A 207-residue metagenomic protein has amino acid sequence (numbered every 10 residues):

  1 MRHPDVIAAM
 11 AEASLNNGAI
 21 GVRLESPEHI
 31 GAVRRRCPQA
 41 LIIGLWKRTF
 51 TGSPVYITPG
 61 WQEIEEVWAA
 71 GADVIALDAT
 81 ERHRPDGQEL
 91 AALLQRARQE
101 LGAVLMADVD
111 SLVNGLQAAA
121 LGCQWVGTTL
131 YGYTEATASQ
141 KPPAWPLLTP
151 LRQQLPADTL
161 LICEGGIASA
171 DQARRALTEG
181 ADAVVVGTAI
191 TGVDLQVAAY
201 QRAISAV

Functional and structural regions predicted by a protein language model:
M1, D5, Q95, P146-V207: Alpha/beta catalytic cores of nucleotide-metabolism and tRNA/nucleoside-modifying enzymes
M1-E65, A69, L105, V113-G122 (+2 more regions): Conserved N-terminal beta1-alpha1 strand-loop-helix module at the mouth
R2-V6, V55-Q62, P85, E89 (+2 more regions): Alpha-helix N-cap and loop-to-helix initiation/capping positions
N16, W46-F50, A70-R84, W125-A138 (+1 more regions): Glycine-rich phosphate-binding active-site loops on the catalytic face of alpha/beta enzymes
A19-P27, Y56-I57, I64-E65, D73-G87 (+4 more regions): Catalytic beta/alpha-barrel core
C37-S53, L93-D110, Q154-E164: Short beta-strand/loop segments at the ligand-binding rim of alpha/beta enzyme cores
S53-A69, D110-G122, A157, C163 (+1 more regions): Catalytic cores of alpha/beta
E63, Q88-E100, D110-L112, A119-T128 (+1 more regions): Short loop-to-alpha-helix "cap/lid" segments that border enzyme active sites across diverse enzyme classes
